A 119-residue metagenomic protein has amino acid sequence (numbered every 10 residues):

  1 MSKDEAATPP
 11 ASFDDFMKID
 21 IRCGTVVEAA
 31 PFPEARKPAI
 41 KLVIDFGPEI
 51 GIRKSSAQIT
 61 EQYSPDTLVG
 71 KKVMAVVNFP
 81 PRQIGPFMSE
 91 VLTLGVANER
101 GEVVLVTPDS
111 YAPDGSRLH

Functional and structural regions predicted by a protein language model:
M1-H119: Phosphate-backbone binding interfaces of nucleic-acid-interacting proteins
